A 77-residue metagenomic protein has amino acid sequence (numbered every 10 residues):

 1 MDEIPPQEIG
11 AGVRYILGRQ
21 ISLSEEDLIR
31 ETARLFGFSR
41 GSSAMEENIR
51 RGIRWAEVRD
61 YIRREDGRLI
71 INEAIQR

Functional and structural regions predicted by a protein language model:
M1-R77: C-terminal non-catalytic scaffold/interaction domains in large multidomain proteins
